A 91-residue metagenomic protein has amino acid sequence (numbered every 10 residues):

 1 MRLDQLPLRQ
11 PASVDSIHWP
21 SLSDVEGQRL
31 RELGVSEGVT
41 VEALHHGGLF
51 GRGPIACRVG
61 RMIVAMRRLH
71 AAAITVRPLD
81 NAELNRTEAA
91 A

Functional and structural regions predicted by a protein language model:
P7-S21: Short, basic/aromatic beta-hairpin or loop at an interaction surface
S23-R29, F50: Short alpha-helix capping/helix-loop boundary micro-motifs
R31-E32, G53-A65: Short, compositionally biased
R68-A91: Glycine- and charge-enriched low-complexity intrinsically disordered segments
